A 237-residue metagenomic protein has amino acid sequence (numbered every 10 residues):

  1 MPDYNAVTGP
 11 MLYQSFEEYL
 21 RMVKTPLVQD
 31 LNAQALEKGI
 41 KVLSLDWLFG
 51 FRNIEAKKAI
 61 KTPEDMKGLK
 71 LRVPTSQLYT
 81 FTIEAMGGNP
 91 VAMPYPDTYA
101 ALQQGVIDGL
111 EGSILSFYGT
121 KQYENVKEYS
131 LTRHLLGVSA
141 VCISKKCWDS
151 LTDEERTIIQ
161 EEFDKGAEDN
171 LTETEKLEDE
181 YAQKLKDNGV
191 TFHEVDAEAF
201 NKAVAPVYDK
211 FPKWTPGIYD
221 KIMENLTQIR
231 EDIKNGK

Functional and structural regions predicted by a protein language model:
M1-E18, L27, A33-K237: N-terminal secretory/targeting leader peptides
V23-K24: Long, low-complexity intrinsically disordered regulatory regions enriched in P/S/T/G and acidic residues that serve as
